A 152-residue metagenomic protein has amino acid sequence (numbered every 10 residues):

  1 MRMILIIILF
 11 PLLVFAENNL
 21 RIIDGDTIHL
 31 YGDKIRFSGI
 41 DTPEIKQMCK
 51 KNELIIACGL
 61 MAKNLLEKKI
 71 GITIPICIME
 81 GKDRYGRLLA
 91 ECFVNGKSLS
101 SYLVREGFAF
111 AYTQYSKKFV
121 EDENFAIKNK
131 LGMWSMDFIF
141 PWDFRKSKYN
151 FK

Functional and structural regions predicted by a protein language model:
R2-I6, V14-K152: Small beta-barrel nucleic-acid-binding modules, primarily SNase/OB-fold domains and secondarily Tudor-like barrels
